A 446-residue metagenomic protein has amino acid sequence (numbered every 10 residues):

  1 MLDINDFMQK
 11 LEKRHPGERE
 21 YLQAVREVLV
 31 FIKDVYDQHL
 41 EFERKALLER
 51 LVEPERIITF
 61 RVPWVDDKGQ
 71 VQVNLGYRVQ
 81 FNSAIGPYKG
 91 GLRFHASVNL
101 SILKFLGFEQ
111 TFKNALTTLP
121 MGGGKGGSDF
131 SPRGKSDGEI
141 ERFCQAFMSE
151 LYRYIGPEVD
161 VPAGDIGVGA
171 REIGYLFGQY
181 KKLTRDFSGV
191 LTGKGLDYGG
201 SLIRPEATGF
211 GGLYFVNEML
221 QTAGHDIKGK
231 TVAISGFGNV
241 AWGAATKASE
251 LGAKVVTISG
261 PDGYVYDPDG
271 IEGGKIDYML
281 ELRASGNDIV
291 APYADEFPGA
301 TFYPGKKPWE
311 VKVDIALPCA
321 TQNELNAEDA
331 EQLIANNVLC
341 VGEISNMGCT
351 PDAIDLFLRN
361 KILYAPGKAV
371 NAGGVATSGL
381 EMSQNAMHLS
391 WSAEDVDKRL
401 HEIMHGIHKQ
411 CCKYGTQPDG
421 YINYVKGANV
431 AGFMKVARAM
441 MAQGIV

Functional and structural regions predicted by a protein language model:
L2, P16, E20-Q23, E27 (+24 more regions): Conserved active-site and cofactor/substrate-binding residues in soluble primary-metabolism enzymes
L2-A24, M219, I334-V446: Adenosine-phosphate binding glycine-rich loop
L22, Q38-K45, T118, I155-G164 (+3 more regions): Flexible, glycine/charged-enriched surface loops at secondary-structure junctions
F42-Q70: Structured beta-strand/loop patches that form or line metal/cofactor-binding pockets in enzymes
H95, N114-K228: Glycine/serine-rich phosphate-binding loop and adjoining beta1-alpha1 elements at the start of nucleotide-handling
T192-G195, G200-K312: Glycine-rich phosphate/diphosphate-binding loop of Rossmann-like nucleotide-binding domains
G263-Y364, A369: Rossmann-like adenosine-cofactor binding region
